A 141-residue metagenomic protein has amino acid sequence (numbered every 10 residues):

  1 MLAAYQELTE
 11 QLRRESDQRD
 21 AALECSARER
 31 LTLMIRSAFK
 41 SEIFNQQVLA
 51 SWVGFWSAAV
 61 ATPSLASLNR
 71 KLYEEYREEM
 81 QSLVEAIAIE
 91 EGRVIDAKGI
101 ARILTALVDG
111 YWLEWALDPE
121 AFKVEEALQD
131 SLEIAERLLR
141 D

Functional and structural regions predicted by a protein language model:
M1-D17, R77: An amphipathic alpha-helix adjacent to DNA-recognition modules
A3, E29, Q47-A50, P63 (+4 more regions): Short, solvent-exposed positions on alpha-helices
T9, L33-S37, P63, R77 (+4 more regions): Contiguous, function-dense segments enriched for cysteine-driven chemistry and partner/ligand-binding capacity
Q11, E15-R19, S51, F55 (+1 more regions): Solvent-exposed, amphipathic alpha-helical segments
R14-V48, A97-L104: Hydrophobic alpha-helical connector segments
K40, G54-A61: Short helix-capping/turn signature of helix-turn-helix
F44-V53, P63-A88, E133: Amphipathic alpha-helical packing segments from all-alpha helical-bundle domains
A66-E74, I87-L138: Hydrophobic/aromatic-rich alpha-helical bundle segments in the mid-to-C-terminal region
